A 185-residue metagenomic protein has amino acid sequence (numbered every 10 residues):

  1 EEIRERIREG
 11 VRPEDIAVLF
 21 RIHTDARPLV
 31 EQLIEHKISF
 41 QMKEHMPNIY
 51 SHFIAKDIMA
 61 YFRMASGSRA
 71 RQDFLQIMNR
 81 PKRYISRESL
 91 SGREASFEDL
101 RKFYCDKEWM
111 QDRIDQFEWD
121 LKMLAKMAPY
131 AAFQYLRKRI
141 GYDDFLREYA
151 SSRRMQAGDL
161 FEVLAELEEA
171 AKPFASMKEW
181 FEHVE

Functional and structural regions predicted by a protein language model:
E1-Y50, I58: Conserved RecA-like ASCE P-loop NTPase motor core of nucleic-acid helicases/translocases
R12, A26-Q32, I38, M59-E185: Conserved helicase C-terminal RecA-like lobe
